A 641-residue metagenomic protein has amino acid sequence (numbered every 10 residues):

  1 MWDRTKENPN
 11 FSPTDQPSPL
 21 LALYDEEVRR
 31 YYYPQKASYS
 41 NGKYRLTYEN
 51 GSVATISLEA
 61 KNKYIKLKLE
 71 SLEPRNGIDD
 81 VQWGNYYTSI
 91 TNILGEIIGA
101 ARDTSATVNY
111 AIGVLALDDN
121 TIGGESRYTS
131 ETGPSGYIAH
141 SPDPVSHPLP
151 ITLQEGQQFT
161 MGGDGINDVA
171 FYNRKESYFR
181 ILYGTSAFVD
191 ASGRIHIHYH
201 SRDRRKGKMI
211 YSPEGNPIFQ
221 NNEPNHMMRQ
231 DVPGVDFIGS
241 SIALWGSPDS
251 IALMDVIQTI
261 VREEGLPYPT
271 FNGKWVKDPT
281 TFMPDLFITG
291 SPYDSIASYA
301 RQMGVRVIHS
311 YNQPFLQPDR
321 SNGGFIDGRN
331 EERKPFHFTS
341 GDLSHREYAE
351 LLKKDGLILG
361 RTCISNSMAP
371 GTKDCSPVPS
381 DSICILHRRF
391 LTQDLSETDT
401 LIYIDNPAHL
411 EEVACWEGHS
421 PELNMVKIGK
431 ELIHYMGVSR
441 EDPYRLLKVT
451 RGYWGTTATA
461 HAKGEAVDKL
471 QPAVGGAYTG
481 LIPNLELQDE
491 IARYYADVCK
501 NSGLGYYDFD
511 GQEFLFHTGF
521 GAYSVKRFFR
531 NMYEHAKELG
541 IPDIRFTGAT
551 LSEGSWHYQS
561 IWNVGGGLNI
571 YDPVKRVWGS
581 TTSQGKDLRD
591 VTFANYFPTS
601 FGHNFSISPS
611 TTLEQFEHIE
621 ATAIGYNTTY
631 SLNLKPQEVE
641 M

Functional and structural regions predicted by a protein language model:
M1-Q317, L351, D355-L359, Y506 (+1 more regions): Carbohydrate-recognition beta-sandwich/jelly-roll modules in extracellular/periplasmic carbohydrate-active proteins
E49-G51, E70-P74, Y86, Q313-F315 (+8 more regions): An acidic- and aromatic-residue-enriched active-site/binding cleft used to recognize and process polar
A54-Y64, G77-I93, L410-K430, T456-G475: Extended Gly/Ser/Thr-rich low-complexity repeat segments, especially those forming or decorating extracellular
P267-R389, Q471-R527: Aromatic-lined carbohydrate-binding/catalytic grooves of carbohydrate-active enzymes
F315-R320, N366-G371, E411, I433-H434 (+5 more regions): Flexible loop/turn segments at secondary-structure boundaries
S365-R451, G455-A458: Autoprocessing Asn-cyclization modules and mimics
D374-I383, A473-E490, E534-V639: Glycan-recognition surfaces
V525-H535: Long, internal scaffold/assembly segments composed of regular secondary structure
